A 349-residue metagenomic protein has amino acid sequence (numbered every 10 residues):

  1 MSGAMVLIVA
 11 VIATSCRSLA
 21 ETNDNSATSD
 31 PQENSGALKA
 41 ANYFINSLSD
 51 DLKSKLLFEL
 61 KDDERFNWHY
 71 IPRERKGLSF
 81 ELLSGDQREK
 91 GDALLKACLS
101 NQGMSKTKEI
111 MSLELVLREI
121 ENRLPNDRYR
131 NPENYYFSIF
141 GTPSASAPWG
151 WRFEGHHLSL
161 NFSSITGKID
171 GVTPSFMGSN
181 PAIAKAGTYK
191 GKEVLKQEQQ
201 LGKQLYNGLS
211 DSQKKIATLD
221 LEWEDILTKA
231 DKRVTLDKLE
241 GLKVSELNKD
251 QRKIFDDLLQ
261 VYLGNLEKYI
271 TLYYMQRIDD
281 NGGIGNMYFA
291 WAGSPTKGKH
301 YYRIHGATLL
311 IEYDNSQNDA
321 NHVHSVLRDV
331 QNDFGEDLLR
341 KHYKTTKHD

Functional and structural regions predicted by a protein language model:
M1-A4: Bacterial N-terminal signal peptides that target proteins for export
I8-V9: Residue-level signal for mature regions of secreted extracellular proteins and peptides
I12-S15: C-terminal motif of bacterial Sec signal peptides marking the signal peptidase cleavage site
L19-S100, M104-D349: A cross-kingdom marker for long, charged
